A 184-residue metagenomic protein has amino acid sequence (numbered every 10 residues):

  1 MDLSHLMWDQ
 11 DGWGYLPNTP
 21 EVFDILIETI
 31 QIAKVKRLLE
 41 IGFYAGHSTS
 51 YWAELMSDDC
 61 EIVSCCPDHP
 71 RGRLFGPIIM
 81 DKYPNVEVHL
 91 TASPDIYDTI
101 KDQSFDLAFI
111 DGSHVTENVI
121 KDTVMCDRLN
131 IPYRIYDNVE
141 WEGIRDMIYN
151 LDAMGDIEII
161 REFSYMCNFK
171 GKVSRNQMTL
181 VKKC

Functional and structural regions predicted by a protein language model:
H5-C184: S-adenosylmethionine/decaboxylated-SAM
